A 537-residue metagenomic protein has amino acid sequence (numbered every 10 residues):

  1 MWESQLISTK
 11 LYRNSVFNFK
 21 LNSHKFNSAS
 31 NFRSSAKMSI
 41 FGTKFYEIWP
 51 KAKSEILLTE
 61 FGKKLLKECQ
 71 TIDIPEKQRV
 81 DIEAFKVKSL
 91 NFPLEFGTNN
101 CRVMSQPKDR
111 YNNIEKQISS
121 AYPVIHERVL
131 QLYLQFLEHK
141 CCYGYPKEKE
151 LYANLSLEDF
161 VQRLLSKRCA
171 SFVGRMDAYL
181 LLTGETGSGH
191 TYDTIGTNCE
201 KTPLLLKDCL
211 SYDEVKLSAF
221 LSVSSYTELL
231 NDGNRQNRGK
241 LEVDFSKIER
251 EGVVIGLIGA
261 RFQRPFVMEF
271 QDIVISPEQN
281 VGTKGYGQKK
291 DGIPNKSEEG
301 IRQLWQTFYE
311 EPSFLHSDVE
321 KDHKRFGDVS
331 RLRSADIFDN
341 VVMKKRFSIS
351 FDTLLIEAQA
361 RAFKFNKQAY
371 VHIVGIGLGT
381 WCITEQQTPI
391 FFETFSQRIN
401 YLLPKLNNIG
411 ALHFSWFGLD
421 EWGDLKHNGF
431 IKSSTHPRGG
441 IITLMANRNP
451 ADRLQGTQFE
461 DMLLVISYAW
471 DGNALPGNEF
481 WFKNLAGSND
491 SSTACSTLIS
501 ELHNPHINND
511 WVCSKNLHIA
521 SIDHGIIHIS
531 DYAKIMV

Functional and structural regions predicted by a protein language model:
Y12, F17-F19, F26, F32: Aromatic (phenylalanine/tyrosine) cluster motif
F32-V537: Macrodomain-like recognition of ADP-ribose-binding/processing modules
